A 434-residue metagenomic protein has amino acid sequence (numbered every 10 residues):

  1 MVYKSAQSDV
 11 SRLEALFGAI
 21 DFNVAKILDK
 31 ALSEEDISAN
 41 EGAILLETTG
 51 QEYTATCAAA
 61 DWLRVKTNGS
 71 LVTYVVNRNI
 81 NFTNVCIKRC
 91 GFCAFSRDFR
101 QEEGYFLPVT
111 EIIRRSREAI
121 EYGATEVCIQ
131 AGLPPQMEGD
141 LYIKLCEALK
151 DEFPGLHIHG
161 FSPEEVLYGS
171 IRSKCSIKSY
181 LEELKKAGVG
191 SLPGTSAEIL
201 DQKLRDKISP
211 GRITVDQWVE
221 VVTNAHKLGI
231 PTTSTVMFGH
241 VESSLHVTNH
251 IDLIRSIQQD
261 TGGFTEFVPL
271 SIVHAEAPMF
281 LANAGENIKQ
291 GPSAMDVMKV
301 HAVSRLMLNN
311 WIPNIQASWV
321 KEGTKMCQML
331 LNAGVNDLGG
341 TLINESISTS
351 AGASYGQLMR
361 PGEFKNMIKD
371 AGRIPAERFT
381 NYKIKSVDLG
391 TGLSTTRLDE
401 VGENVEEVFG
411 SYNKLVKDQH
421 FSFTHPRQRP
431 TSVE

Functional and structural regions predicted by a protein language model:
M1-Q51, I120, D252, Q258-E434: Auxiliary Fe-S-binding modules of radical SAM enzymes
Y3, V10, V76-E102, H157-L167 (+4 more regions): N-terminal small/glycine-rich loop or linker at the start of catalytic domains across soluble metabolic enzymes
E34, A60, C90, I129 (+5 more regions): Conserved, mostly hydrophobic/aromatic
A55-R100, G104-Q130, L192: N-terminal pre-triad scaffold of radical SAM enzymes
R78, R100-E103, Q130-D140, Q202 (+2 more regions): Glycine-rich, proline-tolerant flexible connector loops at the mouths of alpha/beta enzymes
I112, Y142, I177, W218 (+2 more regions): Aromatic/hydrophobic pocket-lining residues that form the small-molecule binding cavity in soluble enzyme cores
S116, I143-E147, L181, V219-V222 (+5 more regions): Generic structural signal for well-ordered alpha-helices, preferentially at hydrophobic/aromatic core positions
A124-V222, H226-S234, H240, G262 (+1 more regions): Conserved SAM/AdoMet-binding glycine-rich loop
